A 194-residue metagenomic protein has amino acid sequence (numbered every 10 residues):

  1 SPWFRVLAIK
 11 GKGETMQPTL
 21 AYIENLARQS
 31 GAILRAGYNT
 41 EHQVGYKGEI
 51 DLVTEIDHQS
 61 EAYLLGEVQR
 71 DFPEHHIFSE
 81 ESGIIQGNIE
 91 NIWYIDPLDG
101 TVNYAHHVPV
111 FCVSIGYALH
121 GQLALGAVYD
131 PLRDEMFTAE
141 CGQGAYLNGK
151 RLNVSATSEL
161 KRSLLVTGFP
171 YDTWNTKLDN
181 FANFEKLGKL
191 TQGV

Functional and structural regions predicted by a protein language model:
K12-L98, D179-A182, K186: N-terminal subdomain of lithium-sensitive/metallo-dependent phosphomonoesterases centered on the IMPase/IPPase/PAP
L34, D57, V68, T101 (+3 more regions): Residue-level signal for inorganic ion chemistry
N39, F111, A139-Q143: A short, compositionally biased
F72, D96, V108, T167-F169: Hydrophobic alpha-helix-in-membranes signature
I92-R133: Glycine-rich active-site/cofactor-binding loop and its immediate structural neighborhood
G116-V194: Acidic beta-strand-loop-alpha-helix segment within the catalytic core of divalent metal-dependent phosphate-processing
